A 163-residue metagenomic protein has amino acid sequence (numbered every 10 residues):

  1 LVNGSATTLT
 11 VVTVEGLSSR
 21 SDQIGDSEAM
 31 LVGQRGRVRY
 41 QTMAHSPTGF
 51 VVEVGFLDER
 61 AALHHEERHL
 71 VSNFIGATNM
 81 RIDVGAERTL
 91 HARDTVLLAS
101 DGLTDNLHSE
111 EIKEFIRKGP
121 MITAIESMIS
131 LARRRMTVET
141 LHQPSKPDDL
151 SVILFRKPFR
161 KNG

Functional and structural regions predicted by a protein language model:
L1, L31-V84, E126-L141: PP2C/PPM family metal-dependent serine/threonine protein phosphatase catalytic domain, recognizing the conserved
L1-S5, S145-P147: A short catalytic or substrate-binding loop motif that flags glycine-/basic-rich loops and adjacent residues that bind
A6-T13, S19-Q23, E28-G33, L150-R156: Short beta-strand scaffold segments in enzyme catalytic cores
L17-R20, A29-V32, V38, A86-T89 (+1 more regions): Internal active-site segments that recognize and position negatively charged phosphoryl groups and nucleotide moieties
S18-Q23, G36-T42, R160-G163: Short, well-ordered strand-loop elements centered on a beta-strand within folded domains, enriched for acidic residues
S19, E28-A29, T48, D105 (+1 more regions): Short, acidic Gly/Pro/Ser/Thr-rich loop/turn segments
G25, M43-A44, I112: Residue-level structural signal for beta-strand termini and adjacent loop
H69, N73-A99, L103-G163: C-terminal catalytic subdomain
